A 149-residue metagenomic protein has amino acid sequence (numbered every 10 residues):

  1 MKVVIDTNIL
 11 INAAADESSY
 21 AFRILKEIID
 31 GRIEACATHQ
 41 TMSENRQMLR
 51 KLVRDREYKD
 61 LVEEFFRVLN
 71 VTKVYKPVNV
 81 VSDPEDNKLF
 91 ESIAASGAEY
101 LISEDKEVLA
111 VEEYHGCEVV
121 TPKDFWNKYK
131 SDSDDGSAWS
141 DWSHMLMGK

Functional and structural regions predicted by a protein language model:
M1-S18: Metal-dependent nucleic-acid phosphoesterase active-site entry motif
M1-V3, A98-Y100, G116: The start of beta-strands in P-loop NTPase/AAA+ ATPase cores
I5, Y20-R50: PIN/NYN-family metal-dependent endoribonuclease catalytic core
I5-T7, T38, E104-D105, T121: A secondary-structure boundary/capping signal
K51-R56, V119-V120: Short, hinge-like loop/turn segments at secondary-structure boundaries
N70-I102, K106, A110: Active-site neighborhoods of divalent-metal-dependent phosphate/nucleic-acid chemistry enzymes
K106-K149: Acidic, PIN/NYN-like endoribonuclease modules and their adjacent C-terminal/linker elements
